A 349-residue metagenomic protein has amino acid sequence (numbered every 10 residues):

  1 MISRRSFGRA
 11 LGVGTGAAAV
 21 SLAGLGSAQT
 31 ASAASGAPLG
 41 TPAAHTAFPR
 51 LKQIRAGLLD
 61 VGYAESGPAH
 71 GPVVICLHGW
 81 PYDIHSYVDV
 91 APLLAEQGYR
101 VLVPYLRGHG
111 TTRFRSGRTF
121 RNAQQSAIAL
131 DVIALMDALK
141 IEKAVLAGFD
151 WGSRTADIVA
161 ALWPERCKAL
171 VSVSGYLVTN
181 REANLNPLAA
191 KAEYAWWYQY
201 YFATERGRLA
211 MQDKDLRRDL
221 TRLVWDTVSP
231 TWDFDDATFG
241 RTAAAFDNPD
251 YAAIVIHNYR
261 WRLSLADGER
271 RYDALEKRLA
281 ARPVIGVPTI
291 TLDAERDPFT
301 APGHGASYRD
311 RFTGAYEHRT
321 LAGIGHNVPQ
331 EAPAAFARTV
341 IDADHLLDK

Functional and structural regions predicted by a protein language model:
M1-T15: N-terminal secretory signal peptides and thylakoid transit peptides that target proteins across membranes
A23-G36: C-terminal region of N-terminal signal peptides and the immediate post-cleavage residues of exported proteins
G36-R50, L58-V61, S66, V73 (+2 more regions): Flexible "cap/lid" subdomain of the alpha/beta-hydrolase fold that forms the substrate-access gate
L51-Q53, V101-V103, H318: Conserved beta-strand scaffold positions in the cores of enzyme catalytic domains, especially in NTP/NDP-utilizing
R55-G57, H78: Short strand-coil-strand connectors
S66-R113: Conserved HGGG/HGGXW glycine-rich cap/lid loop of the alpha/beta-hydrolase fold
G79, D150, Q330-E331: Conserved acidic functional residues
A315-K349: Catalytic active-site module of serine/aspartate enzymes centered on a nucleophile-bearing elbow/loop
